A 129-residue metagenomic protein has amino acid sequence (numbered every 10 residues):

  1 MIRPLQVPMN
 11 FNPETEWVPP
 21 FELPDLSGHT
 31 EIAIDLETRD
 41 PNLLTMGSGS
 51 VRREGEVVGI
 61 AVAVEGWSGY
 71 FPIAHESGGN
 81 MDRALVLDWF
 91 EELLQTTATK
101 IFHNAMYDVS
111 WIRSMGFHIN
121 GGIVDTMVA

Functional and structural regions predicted by a protein language model:
M1-A129: Conserved RNase H-like, two-metal-ion catalytic cores of nucleic-acid enzymes
